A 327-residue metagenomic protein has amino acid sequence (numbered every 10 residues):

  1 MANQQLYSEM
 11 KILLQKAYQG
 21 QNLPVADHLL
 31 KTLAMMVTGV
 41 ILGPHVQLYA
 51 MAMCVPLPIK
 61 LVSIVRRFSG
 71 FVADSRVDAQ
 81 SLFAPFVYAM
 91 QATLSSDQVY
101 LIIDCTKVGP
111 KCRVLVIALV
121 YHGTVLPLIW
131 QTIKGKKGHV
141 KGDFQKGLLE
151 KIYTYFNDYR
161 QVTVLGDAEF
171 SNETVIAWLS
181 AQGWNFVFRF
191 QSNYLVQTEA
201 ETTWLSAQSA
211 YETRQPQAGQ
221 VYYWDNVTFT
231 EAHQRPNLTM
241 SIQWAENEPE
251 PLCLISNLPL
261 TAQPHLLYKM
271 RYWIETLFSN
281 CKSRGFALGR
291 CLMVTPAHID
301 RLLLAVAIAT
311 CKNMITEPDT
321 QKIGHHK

Functional and structural regions predicted by a protein language model:
M1-H45, M53, L82-V87, L94-V99 (+2 more regions): Single, function-defining residue in the core of a domain
L48-P58: DNA-recognition alpha helix
L61-D74: Major-groove recognition helix of helix-turn-helix-like DNA-binding domains
F71-F86, M90: Short, basic alpha-helical nucleic acid-contact segments in DNA-binding proteins and DNA transaction factors
I102-V114: An active-site-proximal beta-strand-loop segment
I117: Histidine-anchored nucleotide/phosphate-binding helix
